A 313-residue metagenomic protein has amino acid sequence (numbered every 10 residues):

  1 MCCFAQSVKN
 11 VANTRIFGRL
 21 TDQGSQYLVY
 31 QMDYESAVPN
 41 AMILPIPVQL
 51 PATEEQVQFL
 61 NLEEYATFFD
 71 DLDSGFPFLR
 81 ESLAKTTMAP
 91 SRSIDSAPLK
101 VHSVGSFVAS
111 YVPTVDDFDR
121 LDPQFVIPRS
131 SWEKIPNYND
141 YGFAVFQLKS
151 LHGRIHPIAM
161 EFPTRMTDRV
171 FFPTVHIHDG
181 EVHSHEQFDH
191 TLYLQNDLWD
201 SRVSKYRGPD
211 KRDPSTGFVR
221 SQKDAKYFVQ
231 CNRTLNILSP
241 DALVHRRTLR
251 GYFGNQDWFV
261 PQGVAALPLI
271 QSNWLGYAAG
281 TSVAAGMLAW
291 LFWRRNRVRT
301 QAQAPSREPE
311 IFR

Functional and structural regions predicted by a protein language model:
M1-S25, R313: N-terminal alpha-helical "arm" segments
C3-A12, S130-L291: Accessory, solvent-exposed terminal regions and/or long lumenal/extracellular loops of proteins
R19-D73, I127-G142: Surface-exposed, glycine/proline- and aromatic-rich loop segments on solvent-exposed faces across compartments
T21, Q31-A37, P113-D117, Q147-H152 (+1 more regions): Short, flexible beta-strand-to-coil junctions
V29, S106-P113: Short hydrophobic-aromatic micro-motifs
E54-S93, K100-H102: Non-catalytic, conformational "gating/processing" segments within enzyme and secreted inhibitor domains
T86-H102, Y111-K149: Covalent nucleotidyltransferase core used to form phosphodiester bonds in nucleic acids
R297-R313: Cytoplasmic C-terminal tails of single-pass
